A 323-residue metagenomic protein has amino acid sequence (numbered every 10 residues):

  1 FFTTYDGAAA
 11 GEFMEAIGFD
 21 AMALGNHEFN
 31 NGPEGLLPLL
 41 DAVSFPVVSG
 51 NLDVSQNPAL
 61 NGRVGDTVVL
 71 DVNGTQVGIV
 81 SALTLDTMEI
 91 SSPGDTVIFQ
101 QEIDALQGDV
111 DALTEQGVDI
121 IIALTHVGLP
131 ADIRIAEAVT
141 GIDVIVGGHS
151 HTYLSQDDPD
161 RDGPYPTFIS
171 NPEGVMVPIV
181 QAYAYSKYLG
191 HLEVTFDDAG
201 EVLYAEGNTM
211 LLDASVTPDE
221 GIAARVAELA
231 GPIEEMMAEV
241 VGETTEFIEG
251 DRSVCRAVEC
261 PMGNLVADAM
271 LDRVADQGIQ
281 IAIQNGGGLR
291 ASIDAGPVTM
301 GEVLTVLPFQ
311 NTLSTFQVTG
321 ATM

Functional and structural regions predicted by a protein language model:
F1-S215, A257-D272, G278, A282 (+1 more regions): Acidic, metal/ion-coordinating pockets
T114-Q116, Y204, A214-M323: Non-catalytic terminal accessory segments
